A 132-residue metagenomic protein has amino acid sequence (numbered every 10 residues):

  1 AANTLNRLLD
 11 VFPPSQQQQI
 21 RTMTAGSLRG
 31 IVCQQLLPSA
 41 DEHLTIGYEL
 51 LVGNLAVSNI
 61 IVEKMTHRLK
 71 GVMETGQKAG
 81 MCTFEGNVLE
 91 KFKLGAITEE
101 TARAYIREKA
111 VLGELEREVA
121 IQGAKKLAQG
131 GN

Functional and structural regions predicted by a protein language model:
A1-N132: Short, flexible helix-loop junctions that flank or precede catalytic/ligand sites
